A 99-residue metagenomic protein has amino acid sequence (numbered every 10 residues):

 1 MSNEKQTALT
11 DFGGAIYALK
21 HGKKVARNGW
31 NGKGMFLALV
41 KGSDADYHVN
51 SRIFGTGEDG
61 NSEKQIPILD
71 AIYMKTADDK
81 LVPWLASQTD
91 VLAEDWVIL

Functional and structural regions predicted by a protein language model:
Q6-T7, L81: Residue-level detector of alpha-helix boundaries and kinks
T7-R52, T56: Catalytic phosphate/metal-binding cores of nucleic-acid and nucleotide-processing enzymes, i.e., regions that mediate
Y17-L19, G29, K64-I66, Q88-D90: A generic structural signal for short, solvent-exposed coil/turn residues that cap or connect secondary-structure
G32-F36, G60-N61, T76-W84: Short, surface-exposed beta-strand/loop "edge" segments at domain boundaries and coil↔beta transitions
H48-M74: Acidic, aromatic-enriched beta-alpha/helix-loop junctions
I66-L99: Short, compact, well-ordered microdomains
